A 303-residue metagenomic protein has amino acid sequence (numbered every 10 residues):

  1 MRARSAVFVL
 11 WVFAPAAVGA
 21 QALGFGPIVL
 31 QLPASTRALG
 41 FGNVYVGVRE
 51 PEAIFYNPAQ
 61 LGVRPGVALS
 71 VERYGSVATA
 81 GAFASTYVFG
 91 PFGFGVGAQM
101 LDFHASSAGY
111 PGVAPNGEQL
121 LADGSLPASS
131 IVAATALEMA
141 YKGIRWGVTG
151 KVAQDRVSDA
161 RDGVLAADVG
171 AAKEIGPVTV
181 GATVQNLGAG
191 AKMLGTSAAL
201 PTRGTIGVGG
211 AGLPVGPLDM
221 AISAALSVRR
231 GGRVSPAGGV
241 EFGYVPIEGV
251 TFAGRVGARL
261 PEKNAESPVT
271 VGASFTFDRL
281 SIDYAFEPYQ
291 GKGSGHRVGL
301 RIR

Functional and structural regions predicted by a protein language model:
M1-R4: Positively charged n-region of N-terminal signal peptides that target proteins for export
A6-A16: Bacterial N-terminal signal peptides
V18-G97, L101-D102, G188, A285-E287 (+2 more regions): N-terminal, post-signal peptide beta-strand-biased segments of exported outer-membrane/organellar beta-barrel and other
T36, A53-Y56, A80, A128-V132 (+5 more regions): Transmembrane beta-barrel architecture of outer-membrane proteins
G40, V48-P51, N116, G143 (+2 more regions): Outer membrane beta-barrel transmembrane domains
G66-L69, P115-L121, K151-Q154, A189-K192 (+1 more regions): Extracytoplasmic loops and strand-loop junctions of Gram-negative outer membrane beta-barrel proteins
A78-A80, D102-G109, W146, V157-R161 (+4 more regions): Outer-membrane beta-barrel proteins
G81-A108, G112-T183: Transmembrane beta-barrel wall of Gram-negative outer-membrane proteins
